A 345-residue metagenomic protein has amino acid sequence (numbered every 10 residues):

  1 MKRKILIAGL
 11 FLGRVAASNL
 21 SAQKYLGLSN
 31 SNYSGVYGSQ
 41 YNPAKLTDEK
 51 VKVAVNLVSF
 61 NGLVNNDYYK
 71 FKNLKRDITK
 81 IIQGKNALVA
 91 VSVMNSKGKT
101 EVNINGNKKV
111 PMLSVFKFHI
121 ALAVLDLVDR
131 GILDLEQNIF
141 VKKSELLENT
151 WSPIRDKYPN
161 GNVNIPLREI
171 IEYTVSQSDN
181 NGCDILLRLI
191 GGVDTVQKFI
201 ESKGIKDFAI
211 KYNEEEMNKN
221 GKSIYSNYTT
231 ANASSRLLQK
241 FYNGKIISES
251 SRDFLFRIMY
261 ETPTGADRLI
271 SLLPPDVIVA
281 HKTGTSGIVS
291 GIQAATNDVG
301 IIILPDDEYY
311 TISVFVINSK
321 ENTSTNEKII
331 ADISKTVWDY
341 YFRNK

Functional and structural regions predicted by a protein language model:
M1-L26: Bacterial Sec-dependent N-terminal signal peptides
Q23-R76, K80: Subset of outer-membrane beta-barrel
F71-T79, Q83, E101, R188-L189 (+4 more regions): Structured C-terminal helix/loop/strand segments within mature extracytoplasmic catalytic/sensor domains
N86-V110: Short, conserved catalytic-motif segment at the N-terminal edge
L88, D184-I246: Mid-domain, small-residue-enriched loop/turn segments at the edges of structured enzyme/sensor domains
K99, P111-I139, T174, I312: Active-site SXXK
D126-L146, V193, S248-R252: Short, well-structured active-site flanking segments
L146-I185: Conserved catalytic neighborhood of penicillin-recognizing serine enzymes
